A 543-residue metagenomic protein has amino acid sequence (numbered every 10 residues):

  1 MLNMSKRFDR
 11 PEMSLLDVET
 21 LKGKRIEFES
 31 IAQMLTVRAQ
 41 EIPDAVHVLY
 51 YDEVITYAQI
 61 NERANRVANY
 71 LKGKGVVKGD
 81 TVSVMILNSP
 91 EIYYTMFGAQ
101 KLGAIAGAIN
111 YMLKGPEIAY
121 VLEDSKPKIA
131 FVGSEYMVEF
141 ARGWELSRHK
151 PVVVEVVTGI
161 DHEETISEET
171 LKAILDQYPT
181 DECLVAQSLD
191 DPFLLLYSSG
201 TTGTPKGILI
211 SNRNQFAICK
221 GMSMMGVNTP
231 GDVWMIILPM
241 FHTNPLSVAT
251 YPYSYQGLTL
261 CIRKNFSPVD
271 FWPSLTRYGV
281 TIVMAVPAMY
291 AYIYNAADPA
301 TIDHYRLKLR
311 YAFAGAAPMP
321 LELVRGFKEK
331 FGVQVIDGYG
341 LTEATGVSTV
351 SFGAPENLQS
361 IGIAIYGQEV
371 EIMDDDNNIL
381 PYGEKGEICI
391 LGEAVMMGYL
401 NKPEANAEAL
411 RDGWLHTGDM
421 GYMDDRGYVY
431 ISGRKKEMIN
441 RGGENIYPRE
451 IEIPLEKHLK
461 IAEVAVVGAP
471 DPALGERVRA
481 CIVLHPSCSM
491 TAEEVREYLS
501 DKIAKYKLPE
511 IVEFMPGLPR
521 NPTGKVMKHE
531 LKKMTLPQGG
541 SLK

Functional and structural regions predicted by a protein language model:
N3-M4, G73-K74, K101-A173, P486-C488: Structural core segment of the AMP-binding/adenylate-forming
I26-E27, T36, D44-S89, Y93-F97 (+2 more regions): Conserved AMP-binding/adenylate-forming core of the ANL superfamily
D44, E155, D176-Y197, T204 (+1 more regions): Conserved pre-ATP/AMP-binding loop-to-beta segment of ANL
T56-A58, F193-A217: Conserved AMP-binding A3 loop
N61-R66, L189, I208-T229, I237 (+4 more regions): Conserved structural elements of the adenylate-forming
L113, A130-V132, V283, G392 (+6 more regions): AMP-binding/adenylate-forming catalytic core of the ANL superfamily
F216-V233, F241-I282, A296-A297, T301: Conserved AMP-binding/adenylation subdomain of ANL enzymes
V280-A285, Y294-N357, E369: Gly/Ser/Thr-rich phosphate-binding loop
